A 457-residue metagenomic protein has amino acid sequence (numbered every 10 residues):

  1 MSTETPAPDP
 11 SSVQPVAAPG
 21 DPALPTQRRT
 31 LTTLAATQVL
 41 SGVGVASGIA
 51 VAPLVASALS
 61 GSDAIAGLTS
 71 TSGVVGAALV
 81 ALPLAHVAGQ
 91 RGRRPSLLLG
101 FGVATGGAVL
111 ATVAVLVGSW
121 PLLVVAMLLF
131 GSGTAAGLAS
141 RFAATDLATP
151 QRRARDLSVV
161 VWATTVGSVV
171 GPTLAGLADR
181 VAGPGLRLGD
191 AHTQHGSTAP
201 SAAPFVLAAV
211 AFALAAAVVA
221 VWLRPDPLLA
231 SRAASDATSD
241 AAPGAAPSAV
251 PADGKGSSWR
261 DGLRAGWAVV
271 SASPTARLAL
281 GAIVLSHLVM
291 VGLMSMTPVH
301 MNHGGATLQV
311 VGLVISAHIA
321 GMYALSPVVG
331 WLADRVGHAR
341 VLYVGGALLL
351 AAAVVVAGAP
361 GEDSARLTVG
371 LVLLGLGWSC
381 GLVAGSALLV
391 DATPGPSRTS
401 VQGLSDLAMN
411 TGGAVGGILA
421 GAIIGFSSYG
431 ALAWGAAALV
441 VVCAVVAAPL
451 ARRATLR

Functional and structural regions predicted by a protein language model:
S11-R28, R224-G281: Juxtamembrane intracellular "pre-TM" segments in multi-pass secondary transporters
V39, W120-A135, R366-C380: Hydrophobic core of transmembrane alpha-helices in multi-pass small-molecule transporters, especially MFS/SLC-type
A52, A135-T149, C380-T393: Intracellular juxtamembrane helix-capping segments at the cytosolic ends of symmetry-related transmembrane helices
V80-R93, A324-H338, I424: Helix-to-loop junctions at the C-terminal end of transmembrane segments in multipass secondary transporters
G102-V117, L348-G361: C-terminal ends and interior cores of transmembrane alpha-helices in multi-pass membrane transporters/permeases
A126-A163: Cytoplasmic helix-loop-helix junction between adjacent transmembrane helices in 12-TM secondary transporters
G176-R180, A209-A237, V446-A451: C-terminal membrane-cytosol helix-exit motif in multi-pass small-molecule transporters
A339-G385: C-terminal transmembrane helical hairpin of 12-TM major facilitator-type secondary transporters
